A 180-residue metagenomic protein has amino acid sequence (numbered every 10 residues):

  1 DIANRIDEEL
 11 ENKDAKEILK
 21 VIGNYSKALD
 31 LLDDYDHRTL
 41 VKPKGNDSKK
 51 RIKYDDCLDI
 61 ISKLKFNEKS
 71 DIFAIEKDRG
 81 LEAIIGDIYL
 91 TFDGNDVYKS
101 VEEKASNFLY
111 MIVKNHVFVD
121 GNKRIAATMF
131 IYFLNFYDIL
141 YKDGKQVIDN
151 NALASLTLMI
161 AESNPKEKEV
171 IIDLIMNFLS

Functional and structural regions predicted by a protein language model:
D1-S180: FIC/Doc superfamily catalytic core
